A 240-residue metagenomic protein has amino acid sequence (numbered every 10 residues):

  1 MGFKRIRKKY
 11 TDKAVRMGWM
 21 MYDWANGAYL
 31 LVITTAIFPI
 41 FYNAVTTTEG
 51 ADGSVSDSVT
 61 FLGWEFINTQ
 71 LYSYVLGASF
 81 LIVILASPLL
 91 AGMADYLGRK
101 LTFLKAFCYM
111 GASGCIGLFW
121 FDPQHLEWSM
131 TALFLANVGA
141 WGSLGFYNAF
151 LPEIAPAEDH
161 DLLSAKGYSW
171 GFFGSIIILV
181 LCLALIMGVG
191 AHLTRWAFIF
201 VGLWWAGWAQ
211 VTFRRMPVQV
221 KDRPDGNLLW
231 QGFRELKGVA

Functional and structural regions predicted by a protein language model:
G2-M17, V218-A240: Juxtamembrane intracellular "pre-TM" segments in multi-pass secondary transporters
I6-F80, L126-M130: Helix-loop boundary and gating motifs at the non-cytosolic
F61-N68, L183-L203: A membrane-interface helix-boundary motif in multi-pass transporters
L85-D122: Conserved MFS/SLC helix-loop-helix module at the cytosolic interface between two early adjacent transmembrane helices
F107-F121, H125-S143: Hydrophobic core of transmembrane alpha-helices in multi-pass small-molecule transporters, especially MFS/SLC-type
A132, A136-S169: Cytoplasmic helix-loop-helix junction between adjacent transmembrane helices in 12-TM secondary transporters
D161-I186: Glycine-rich segments within core transmembrane alpha-helices of 12-TM secondary carriers
I178-M187, G202-K221: C-terminal membrane-cytosol helix-exit motif in multi-pass small-molecule transporters
